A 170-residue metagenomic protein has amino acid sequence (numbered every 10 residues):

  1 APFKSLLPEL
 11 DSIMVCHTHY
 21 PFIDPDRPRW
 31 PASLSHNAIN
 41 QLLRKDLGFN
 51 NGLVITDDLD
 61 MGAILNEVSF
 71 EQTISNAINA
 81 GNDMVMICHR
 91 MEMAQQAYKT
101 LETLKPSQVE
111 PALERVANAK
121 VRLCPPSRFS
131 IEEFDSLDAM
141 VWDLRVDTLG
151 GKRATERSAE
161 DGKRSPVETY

Functional and structural regions predicted by a protein language model:
A1-T100, L104-P111: Second-shell residues forming the walls of enzyme active-site clefts
L123-P126: Fungal C-terminal region signature
R128-Y170: Active-site microenvironment of metallo-dependent hydrolases
